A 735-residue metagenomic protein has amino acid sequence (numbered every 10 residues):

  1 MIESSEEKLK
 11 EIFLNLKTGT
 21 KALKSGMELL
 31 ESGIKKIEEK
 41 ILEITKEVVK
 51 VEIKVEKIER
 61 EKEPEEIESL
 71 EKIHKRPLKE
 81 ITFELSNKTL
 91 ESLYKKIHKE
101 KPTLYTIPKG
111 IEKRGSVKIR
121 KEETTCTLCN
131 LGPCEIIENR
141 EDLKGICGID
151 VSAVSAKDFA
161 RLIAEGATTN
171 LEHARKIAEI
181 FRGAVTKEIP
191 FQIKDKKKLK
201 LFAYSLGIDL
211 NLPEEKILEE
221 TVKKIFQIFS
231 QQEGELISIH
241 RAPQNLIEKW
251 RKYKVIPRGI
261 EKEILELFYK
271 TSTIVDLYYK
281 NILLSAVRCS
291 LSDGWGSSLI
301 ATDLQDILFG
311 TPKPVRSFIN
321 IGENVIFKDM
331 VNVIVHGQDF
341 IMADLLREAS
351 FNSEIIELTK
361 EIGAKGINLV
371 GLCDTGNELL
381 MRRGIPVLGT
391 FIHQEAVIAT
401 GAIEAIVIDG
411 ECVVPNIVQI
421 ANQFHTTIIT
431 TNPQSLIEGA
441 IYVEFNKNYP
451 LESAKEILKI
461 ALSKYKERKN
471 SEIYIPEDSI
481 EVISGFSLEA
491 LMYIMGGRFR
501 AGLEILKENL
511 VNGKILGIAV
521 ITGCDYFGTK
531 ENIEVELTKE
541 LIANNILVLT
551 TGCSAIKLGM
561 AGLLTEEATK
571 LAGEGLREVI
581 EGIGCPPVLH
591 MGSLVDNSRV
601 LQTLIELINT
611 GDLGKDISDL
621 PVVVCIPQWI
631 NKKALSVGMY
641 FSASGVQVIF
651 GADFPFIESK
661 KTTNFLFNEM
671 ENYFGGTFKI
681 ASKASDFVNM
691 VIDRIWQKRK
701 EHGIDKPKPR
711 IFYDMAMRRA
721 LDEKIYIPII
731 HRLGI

Functional and structural regions predicted by a protein language model:
I2-I735: Anaerobic metallocofactor- and corrinoid-dependent redox/one-carbon enzyme cores, especially those from methanogenesis
